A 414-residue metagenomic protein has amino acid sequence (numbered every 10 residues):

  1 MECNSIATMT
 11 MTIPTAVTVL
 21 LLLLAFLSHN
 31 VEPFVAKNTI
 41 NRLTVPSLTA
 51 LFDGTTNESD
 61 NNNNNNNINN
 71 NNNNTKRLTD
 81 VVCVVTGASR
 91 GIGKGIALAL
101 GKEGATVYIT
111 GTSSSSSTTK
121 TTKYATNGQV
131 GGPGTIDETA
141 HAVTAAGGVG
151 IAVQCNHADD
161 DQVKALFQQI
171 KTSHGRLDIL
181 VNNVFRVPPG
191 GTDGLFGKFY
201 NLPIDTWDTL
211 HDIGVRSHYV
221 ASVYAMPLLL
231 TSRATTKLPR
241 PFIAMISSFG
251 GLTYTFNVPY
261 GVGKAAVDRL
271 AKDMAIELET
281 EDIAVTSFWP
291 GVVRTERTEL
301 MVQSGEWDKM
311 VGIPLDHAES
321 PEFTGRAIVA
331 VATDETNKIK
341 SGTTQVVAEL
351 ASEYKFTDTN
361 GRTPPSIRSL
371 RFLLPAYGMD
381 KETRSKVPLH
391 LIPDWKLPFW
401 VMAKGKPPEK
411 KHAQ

Functional and structural regions predicted by a protein language model:
V82, S89-G91: Conserved glycine-rich cofactor-binding loop
E103-E138: Conserved glycine-rich Rossmann-like NAD(P)H-binding loop of the short-chain dehydrogenase/reductase
V130-D137, Q154-L166, I204: The beta1-alpha1 cofactor-binding region of Rossmann-like NAD(H)/NADP(H)-dependent oxidoreductases
A146-I151, Q169-N182, P188, P203 (+1 more regions): A glycine-rich helix->loop->beta "capping" turn within Rossmann-like NAD(P)(H)-dependent oxidoreductase domains
R186-G190, K198-T206, L230-T280, P290-V293 (+1 more regions): Catalytic loop of short-chain dehydrogenase/reductase
S222-V223, K272: A short, exposed helix-loop element centered on a Lys and neighboring polar residues
S287, W307-V401: C-terminal helical subdomain
